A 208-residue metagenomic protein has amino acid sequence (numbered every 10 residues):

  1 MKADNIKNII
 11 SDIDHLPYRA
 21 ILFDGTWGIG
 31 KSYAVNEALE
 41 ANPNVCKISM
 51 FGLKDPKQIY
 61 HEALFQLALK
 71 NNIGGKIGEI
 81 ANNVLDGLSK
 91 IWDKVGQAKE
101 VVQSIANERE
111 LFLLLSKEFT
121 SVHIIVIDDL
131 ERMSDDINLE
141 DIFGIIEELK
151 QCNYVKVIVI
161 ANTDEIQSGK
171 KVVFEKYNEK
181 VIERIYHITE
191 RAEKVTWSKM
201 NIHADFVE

Functional and structural regions predicted by a protein language model:
M1-D14: N-terminal pre-Walker A segment at the start of P-loop NTPase domains
P17-V35: Walker A/P-loop nucleotide-binding motif
A34-A38, I59: Hydrophobic positions on the alpha1 helix immediately C-terminal to the Walker A/P-loop
P43-A68: AAA+/P-loop NTPase substrate/partner-engagement loops
V45, K171-E190: A short helix-turn-beta junction within AAA+ P-loop NTPase domains corresponding to the substrate/partner-engaging
E62, L69-I124, D129: Conserved P-loop NTPase mechanochemical-coupling segment
L113-D164, K170-F174: Conserved Walker B catalytic segment
I182-E208: Conserved small helical "lid"/interfacial subdomain of P-loop NTPases
